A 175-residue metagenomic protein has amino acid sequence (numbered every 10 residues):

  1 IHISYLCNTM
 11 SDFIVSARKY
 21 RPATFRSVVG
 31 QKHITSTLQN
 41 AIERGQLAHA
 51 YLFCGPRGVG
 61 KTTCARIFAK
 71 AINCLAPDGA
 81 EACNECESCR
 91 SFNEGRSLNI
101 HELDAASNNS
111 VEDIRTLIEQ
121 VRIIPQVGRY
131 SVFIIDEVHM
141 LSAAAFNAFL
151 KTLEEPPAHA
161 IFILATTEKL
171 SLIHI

Functional and structural regions predicted by a protein language model:
I1-L172: P-loop/Walker A NTP-binding region and its immediately flanking N-terminal helices in P-loop NTPase folds
